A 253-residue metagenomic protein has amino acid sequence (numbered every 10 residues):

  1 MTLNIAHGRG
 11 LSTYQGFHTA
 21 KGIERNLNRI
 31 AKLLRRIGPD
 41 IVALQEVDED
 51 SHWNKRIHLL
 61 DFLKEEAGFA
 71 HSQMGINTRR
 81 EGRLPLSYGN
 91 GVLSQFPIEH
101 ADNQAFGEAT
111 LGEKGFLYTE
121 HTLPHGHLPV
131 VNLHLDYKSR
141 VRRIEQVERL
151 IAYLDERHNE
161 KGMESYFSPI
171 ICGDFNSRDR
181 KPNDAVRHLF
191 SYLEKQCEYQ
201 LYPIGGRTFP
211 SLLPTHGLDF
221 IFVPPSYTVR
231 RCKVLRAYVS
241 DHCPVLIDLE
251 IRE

Functional and structural regions predicted by a protein language model:
M1-E66, N77-G82, R252-E253: N-terminal, active-site-proximal structural segment of metallo-dependent hydrolase catalytic domains
M1-T13, D102, Y118, H127-D136: Active-site-proximal beta-strand elements of phosphoester/diester hydrolases
L3-I5, V47, L133-L135, D174-F175 (+1 more regions): Active-site metal-binding loops of divalent metal-dependent hydrolases
Y14-A20, V47-E49, D102-G107, L133-R143: Surface-exposed cleft-lining segments at the edges of enzyme active sites
G22, E46-L128, K233-R236: Structured beta-strand-rich core segments of catalytic domains in phosphoester-bond hydrolases
S51-R56, A70-V92, E160-P169, N176-V239 (+1 more regions): Active site of divalent-metal-dependent phosphoester/diester hydrolases
L93-F96, T119-P124, P224-P225, S240 (+1 more regions): Active-site beta-strand termini and strand-to-loop segments that position acidic
G115-L123, H127-V131, R143-N176, R180-F190: His/acidic metal-ligating clusters that form di-metal
